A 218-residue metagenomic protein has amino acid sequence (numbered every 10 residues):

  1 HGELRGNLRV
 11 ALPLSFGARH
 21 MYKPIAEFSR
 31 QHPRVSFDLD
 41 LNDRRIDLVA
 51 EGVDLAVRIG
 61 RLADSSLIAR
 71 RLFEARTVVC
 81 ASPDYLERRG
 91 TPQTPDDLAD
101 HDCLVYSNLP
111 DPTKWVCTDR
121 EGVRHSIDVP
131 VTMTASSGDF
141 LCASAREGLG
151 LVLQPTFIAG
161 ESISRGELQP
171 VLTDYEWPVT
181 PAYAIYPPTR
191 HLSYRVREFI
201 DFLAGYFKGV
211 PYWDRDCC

Functional and structural regions predicted by a protein language model:
R5-I68, C218: Central regulatory/effector-binding core of bacterial HTH transcription factors
R9-A11, A56, L104, V152 (+1 more regions): Short, well-ordered beta-strand segments
R30, R34, T156, G160-E161 (+2 more regions): C-terminal effector-binding regulatory domain of bacterial HTH transcription factors
D43, I59-L62, A81-P83, Q154-F157: Beta->alpha turn/N-cap motifs
S66-T77, A81-L104: Flexible hinge/capping segments at coil-to-helix
R70, D96, C142-A143, R197: Alpha-helical segments flanking ligand/cofactor-binding loops in enzyme cores
D102-G122: Secondary-structure junction motif
S126-P170, W177, T189, I200 (+1 more regions): Hydrophobic hinge/microswitch elements
